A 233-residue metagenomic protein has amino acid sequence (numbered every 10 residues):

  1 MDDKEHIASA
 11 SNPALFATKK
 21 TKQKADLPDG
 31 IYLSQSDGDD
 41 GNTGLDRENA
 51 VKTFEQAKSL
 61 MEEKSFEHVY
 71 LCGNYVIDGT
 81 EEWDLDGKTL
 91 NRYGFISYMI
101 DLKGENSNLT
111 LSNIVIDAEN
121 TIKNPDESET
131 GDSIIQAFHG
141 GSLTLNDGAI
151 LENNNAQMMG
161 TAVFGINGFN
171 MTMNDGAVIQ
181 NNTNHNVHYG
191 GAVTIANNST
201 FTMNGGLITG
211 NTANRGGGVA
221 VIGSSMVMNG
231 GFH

Functional and structural regions predicted by a protein language model:
M1-A10: Enriched for extracellular/lumenal, surface-exposed ectodomains of secreted and cell-surface proteins
N12-A17, T21: C-terminal edge beta-strand
K20-Q56: Right-handed parallel beta-helix/beta-solenoid
Q56-E63: A short, charged, amphipathic alpha-helix used as a generic interaction element across diverse proteins
E63-Y98: N-terminal extracellular ligand-recognition/capping segment immediately after the signal peptide
D86-T89, N108-A118, S142-N153, N170-T183 (+2 more regions): Right-handed parallel beta-helix
G94-D101, T121-H139, N155-I166, T183-A196 (+1 more regions): Extracellular beta-strand/beta-solenoid scaffold signature
